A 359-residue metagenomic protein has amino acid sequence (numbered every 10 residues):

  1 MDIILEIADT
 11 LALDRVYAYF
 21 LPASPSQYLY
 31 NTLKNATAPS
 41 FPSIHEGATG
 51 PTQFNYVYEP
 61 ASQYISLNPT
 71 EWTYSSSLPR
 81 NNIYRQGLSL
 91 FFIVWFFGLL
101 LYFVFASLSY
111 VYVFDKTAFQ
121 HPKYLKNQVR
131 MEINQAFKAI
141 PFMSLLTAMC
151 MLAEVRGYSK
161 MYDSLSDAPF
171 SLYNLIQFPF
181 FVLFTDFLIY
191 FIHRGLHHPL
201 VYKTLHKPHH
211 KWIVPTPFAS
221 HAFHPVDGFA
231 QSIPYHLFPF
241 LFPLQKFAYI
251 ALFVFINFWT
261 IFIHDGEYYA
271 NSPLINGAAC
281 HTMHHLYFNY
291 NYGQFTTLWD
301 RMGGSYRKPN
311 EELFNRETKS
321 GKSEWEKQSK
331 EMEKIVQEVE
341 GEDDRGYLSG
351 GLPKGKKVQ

Functional and structural regions predicted by a protein language model:
M1-Y84, L88, K116-L125, P199-Q359: Cytosolic/stromal cytosol-facing helical appendages immediately following the last transmembrane segment
Y74-S77, A106-V113, L146-D163, F238-L252: Juxtamembrane "helix exit" motif at the C-terminal ends of alpha-helical transmembrane segments in multi-pass membrane
L88-F96, F137, L175-P179, F229 (+1 more regions): Hydrophobic alpha-helical transmembrane segments
I93-A106, K138-E154, F180-V182, Q231-L237: Hydrophobic alpha-helical transmembrane segments of multi-pass integral membrane proteins
L100-S109, L183-H197, Y249-Y268: Transmembrane alpha-helical segments that form the membrane-embedded catalytic/substrate-channel core of multi-pass
V111-F137: Membrane-interface amphipathic/juxtamembrane segments adjacent to transmembrane helices
H121-K126, R130, L145-F184: Juxtamembrane helix-loop-helix connectors linking adjacent transmembrane helices in multi-pass membrane enzymes
F170-H210, A219, S232: Function-critical hydrophobic alpha-helical transmembrane segments in multi-pass membrane proteins
